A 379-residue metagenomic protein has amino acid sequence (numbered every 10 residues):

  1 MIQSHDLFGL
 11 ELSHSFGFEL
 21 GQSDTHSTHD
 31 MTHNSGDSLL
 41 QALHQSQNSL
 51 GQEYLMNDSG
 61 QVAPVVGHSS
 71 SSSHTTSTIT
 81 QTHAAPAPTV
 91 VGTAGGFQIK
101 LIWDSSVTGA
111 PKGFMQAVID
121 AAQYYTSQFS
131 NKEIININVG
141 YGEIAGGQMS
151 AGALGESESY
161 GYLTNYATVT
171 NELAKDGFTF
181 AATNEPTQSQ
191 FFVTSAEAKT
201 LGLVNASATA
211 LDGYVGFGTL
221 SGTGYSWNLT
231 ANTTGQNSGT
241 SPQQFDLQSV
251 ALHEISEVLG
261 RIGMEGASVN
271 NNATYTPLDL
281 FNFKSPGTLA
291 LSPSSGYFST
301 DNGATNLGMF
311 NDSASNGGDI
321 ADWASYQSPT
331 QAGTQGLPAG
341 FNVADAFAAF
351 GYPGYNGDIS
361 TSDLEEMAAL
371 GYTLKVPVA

Functional and structural regions predicted by a protein language model:
I2-L252, E257-A379: Extracellular zinc-dependent metalloprotease catalytic-domain scaffold
